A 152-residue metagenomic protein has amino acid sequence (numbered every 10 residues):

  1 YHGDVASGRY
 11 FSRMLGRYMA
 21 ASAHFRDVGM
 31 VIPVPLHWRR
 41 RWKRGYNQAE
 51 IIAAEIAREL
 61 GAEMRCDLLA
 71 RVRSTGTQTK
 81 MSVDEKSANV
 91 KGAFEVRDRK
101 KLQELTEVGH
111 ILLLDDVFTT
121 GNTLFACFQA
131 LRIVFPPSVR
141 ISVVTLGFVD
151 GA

Functional and structural regions predicted by a protein language model:
Y1-L113, T120-A152: Conserved PRPP/pyrophosphate-binding segment of the phosphoribosyltransferase/PRPP-pathway fold
